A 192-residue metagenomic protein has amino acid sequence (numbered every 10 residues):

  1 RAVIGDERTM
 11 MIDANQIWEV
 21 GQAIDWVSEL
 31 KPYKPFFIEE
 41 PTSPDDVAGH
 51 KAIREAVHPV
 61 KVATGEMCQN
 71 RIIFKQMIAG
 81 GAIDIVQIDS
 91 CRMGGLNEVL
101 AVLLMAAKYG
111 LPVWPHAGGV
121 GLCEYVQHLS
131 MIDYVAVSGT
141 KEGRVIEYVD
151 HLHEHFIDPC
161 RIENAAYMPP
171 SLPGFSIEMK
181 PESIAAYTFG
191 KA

Functional and structural regions predicted by a protein language model:
R8: Glycine-centered, small-residue-biased loops immediately flanking beta-strands in adenine/cofactor-binding cores
I17-W18, Q22, W26, G80: Active-site-proximal loop/short-helix segments that contain or immediately flank catalytic acid/base residue(s)
S28, K34-F37, S43-A166: Shared catalytic-loop signature of beta/alpha-barrel
H153-A192: C-terminal extensions of enzymes
